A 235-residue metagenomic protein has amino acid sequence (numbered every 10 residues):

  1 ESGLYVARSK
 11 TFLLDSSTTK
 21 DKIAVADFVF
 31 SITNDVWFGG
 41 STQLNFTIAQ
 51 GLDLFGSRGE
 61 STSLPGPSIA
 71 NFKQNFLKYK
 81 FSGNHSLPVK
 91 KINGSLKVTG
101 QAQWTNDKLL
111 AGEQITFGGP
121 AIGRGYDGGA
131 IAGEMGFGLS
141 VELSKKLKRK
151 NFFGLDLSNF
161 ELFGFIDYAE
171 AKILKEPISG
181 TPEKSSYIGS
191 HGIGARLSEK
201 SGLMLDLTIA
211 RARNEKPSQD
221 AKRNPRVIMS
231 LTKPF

Functional and structural regions predicted by a protein language model:
E1-A111, K172: Transmembrane beta-strand segments of outer-membrane beta-barrel domains in Gram-negative and organellar OMPs
T62-F235: C-terminal transmembrane beta-barrel domains of outer membrane proteins
